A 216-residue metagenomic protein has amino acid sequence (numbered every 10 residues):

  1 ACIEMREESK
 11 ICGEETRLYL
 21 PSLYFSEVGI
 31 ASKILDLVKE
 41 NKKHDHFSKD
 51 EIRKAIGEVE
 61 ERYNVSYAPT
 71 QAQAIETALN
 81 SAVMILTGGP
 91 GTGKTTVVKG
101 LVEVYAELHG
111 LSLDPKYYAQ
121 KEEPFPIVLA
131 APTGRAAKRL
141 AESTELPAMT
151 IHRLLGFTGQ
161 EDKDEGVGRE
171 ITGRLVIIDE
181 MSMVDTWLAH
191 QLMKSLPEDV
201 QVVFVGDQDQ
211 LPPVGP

Functional and structural regions predicted by a protein language model:
A1-P216: Conserved ATP-binding/catalytic motifs of P-loop helicase motor domains
